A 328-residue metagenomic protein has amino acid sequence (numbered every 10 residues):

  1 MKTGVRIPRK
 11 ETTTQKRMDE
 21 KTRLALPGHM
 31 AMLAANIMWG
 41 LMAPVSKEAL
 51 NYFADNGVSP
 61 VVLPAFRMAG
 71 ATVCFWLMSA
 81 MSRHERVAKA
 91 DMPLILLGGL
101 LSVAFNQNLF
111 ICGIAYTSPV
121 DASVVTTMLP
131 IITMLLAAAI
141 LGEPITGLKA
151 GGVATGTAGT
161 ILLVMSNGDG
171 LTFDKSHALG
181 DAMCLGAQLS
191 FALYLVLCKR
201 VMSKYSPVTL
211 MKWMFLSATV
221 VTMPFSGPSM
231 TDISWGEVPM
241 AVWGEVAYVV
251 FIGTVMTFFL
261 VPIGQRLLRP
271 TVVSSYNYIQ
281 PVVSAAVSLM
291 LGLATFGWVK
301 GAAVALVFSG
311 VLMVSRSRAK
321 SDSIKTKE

Functional and structural regions predicted by a protein language model:
K2, R6, S46-E48, F53-F105 (+4 more regions): Transmembrane alpha-helices of multi-pass small-molecule transport proteins
K2-V62, F173-R200, V220, P224 (+1 more regions): Glycine-/small-residue-enriched transmembrane alpha-helix faces in small-molecule transporters and effluxers
L24-H29, N56-V61, A65, V87-P93 (+3 more regions): Juxtamembrane helix-entry segments on the extracytoplasmic side of multipass membrane proteins
A34, A65-F66, V103, Q107 (+3 more regions): Helix-helix packing/entry segments at the starts of transmembrane helices
M38, M42-A43, W76, A80-T126 (+2 more regions): Specific transmembrane alpha-helical segments of multi-pass solute transporters/efflux pumps, especially DMT/EamA
G40, A69-V73, T157, L216-V220 (+2 more regions): Small-residue-rich packing faces within the transmembrane alpha-helices of Major Facilitator Superfamily
A49, L63, R67, G113 (+8 more regions): Hydrophobic/aromatic residues within transmembrane alpha-helices of multi-pass small-molecule transporters
F75, L96, L136, I145-N167 (+4 more regions): Hydrophobic transmembrane alpha-helices of multi-pass small-molecule transport proteins
